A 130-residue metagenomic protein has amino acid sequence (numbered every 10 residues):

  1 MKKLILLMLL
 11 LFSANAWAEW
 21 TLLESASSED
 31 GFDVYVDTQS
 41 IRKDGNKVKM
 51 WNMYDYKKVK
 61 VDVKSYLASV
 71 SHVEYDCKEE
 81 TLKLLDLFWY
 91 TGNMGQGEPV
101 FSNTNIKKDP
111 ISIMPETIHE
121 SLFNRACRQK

Functional and structural regions predicted by a protein language model:
L4-F12: Sec-dependent N-terminal signal peptides
A16-H72, D76-K130: N-terminal secretory-pathway/extracellular module detecting exported/lumenal segments and adjacent signal-anchor/first
